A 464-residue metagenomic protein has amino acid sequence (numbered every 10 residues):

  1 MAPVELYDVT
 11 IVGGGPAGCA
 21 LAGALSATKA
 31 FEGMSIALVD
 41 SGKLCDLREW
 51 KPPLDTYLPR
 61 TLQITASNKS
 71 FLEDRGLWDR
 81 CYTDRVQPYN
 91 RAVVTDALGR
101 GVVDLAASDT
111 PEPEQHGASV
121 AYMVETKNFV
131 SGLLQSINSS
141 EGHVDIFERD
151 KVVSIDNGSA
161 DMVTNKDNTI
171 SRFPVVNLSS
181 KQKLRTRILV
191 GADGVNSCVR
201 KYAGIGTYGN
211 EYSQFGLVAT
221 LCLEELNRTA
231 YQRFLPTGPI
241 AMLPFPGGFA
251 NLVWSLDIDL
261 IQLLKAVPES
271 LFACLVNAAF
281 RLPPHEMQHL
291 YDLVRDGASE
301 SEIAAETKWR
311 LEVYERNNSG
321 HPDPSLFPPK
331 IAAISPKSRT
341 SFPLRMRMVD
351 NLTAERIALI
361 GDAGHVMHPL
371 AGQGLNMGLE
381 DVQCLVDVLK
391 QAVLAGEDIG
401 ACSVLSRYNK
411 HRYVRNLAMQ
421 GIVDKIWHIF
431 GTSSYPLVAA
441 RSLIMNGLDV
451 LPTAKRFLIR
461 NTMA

Functional and structural regions predicted by a protein language model:
A2-A17, A37: Beta1/beta-strand and adjacent pyrophosphate-binding region of the FAD-binding site in flavoprotein oxidoreductases
V4, D84-Y202, Y208-L223: Conserved N-terminal helical subregion
T10-V12, S26-L58: Glycine-rich FAD pyrophosphate-binding loop
A24, E49-L98: N-terminal FAD cofactor-binding segment of flavoenzymes
R60-A66, P111-S136, A266-V267, L344 (+2 more regions): Short beta-strand to alpha-helix junction loop
L72, Q182, L189-S319, R339 (+1 more regions): Conserved FAD-binding catalytic core of PHBH/FMO-like flavoproteins
A266-A395, G400: FAD/FMN-dependent oxidoreductases across multiple families
P322-S325, P329, D387-A464: C-terminal helical "tail/cap" subdomain of flavin- and related membrane-associated enzymes
